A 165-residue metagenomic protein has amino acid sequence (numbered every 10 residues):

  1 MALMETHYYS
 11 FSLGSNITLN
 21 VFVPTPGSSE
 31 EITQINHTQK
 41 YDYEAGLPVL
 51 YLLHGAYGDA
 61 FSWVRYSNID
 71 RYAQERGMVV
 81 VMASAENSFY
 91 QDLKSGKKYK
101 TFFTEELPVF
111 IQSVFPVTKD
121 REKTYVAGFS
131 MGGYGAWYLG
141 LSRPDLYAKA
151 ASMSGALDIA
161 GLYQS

Functional and structural regions predicted by a protein language model:
M1-S165: Non-catalytic cap/lid and distal C-terminal segments of serine-dependent acyl enzymes
